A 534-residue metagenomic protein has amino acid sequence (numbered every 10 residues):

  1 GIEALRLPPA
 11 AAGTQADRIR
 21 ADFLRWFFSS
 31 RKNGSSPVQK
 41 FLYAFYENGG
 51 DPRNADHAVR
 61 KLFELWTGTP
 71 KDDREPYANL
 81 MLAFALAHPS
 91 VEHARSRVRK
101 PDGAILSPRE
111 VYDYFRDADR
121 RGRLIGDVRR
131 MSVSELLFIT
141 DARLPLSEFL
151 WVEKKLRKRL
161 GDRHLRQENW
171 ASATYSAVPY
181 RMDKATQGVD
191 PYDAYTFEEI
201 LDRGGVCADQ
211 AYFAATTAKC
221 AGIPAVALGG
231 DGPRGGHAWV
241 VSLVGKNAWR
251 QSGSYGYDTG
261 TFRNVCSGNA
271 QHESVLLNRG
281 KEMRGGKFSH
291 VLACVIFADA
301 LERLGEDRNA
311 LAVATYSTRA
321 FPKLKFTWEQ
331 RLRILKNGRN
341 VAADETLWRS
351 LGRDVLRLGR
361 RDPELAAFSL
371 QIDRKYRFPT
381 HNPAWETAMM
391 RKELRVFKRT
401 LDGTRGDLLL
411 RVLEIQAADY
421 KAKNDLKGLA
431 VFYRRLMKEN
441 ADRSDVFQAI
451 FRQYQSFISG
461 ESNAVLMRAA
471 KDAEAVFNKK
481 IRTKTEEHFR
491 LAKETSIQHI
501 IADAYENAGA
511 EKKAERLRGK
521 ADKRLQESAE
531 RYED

Functional and structural regions predicted by a protein language model:
R18-L201: Secondary-structure boundary elements
A87-H88, R435-E439, Q453-F457, L466 (+3 more regions): Repeat-associated, polar segments at repeat-unit boundaries in modular proteins
D190-D193, F197, A208-E282, K287: Hydrophobic/aromatic-rich core segments of domains that either
L201, G205-D209, A492: Soluble non-cytosolic domains of exported or imported proteins
Y255-G352, L356, P363: Charged, amphipathic alpha-helical linkers/stalks
R279-G280, D307-S317, A343-G359, P383-T400 (+3 more regions): Alpha-helical repeat scaffolds
G285-G305, F321-G338, R360-A384, A388-R391 (+7 more regions): Amphipathic alpha-helical repeat scaffolds of TPR domains
I481-F489: Acidic, Ser/Thr- and Gly/Pro-rich intrinsically disordered linkers and low-complexity segments that flank or connect
